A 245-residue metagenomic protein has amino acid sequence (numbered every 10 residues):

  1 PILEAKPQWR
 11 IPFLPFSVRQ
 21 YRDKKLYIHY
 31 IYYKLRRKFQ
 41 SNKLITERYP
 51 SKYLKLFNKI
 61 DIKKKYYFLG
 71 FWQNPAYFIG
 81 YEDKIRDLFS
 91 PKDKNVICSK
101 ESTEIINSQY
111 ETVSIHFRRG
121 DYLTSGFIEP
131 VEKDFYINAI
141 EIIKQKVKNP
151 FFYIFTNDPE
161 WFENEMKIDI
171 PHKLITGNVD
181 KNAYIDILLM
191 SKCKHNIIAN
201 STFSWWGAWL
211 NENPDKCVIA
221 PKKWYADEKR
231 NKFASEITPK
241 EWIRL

Functional and structural regions predicted by a protein language model:
I2-V147: Secretory-pathway luminal glycosyltransferase catalytic domains
P7-F13, M166, R230-F233: Short aromatic-enriched loop/helix-cap "lid" or pocket-rim segments at secondary-structure transitions that line
Q20, D87-F89, E132-I137, P171-I175 (+3 more regions): Short, low-complexity, polar/charged sequence segments that are solvent-exposed and flexible
Y81, I128-P130, K167, N211-N213 (+1 more regions): Surface-exposed beta-strand edges and their flanking turn/coil or helix-capping segments
I142-K229: Donor-binding and catalytic core of enzymes assembling or modifying cell-surface/extracellular glycoconjugates
A226-L245: Leloir-type glycosyltransferase catalytic cores
